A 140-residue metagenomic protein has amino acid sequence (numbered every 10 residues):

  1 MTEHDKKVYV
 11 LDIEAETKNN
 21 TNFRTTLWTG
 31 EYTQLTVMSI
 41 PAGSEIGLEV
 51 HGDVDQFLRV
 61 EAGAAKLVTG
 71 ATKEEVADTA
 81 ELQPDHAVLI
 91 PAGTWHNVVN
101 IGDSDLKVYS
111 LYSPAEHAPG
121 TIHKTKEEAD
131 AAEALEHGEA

Functional and structural regions predicted by a protein language model:
M1-Q34, G47, A80-Q83, K124-A140: A short, N-terminal "cap"/entry segment at the start of jelly-roll beta-barrel domains of the cupin/DSBH fold
T21, V37-G52: Conserved short histidine dyad/triad with adjacent acidic residue
T33, A42, D53, T94-W95 (+1 more regions): A generic "binding-loop/recognition-motif" signal
V37, L67-T69, V108: Short hydrophobic/aromatic-rich beta-strand segments that constitute the beta-sheet cores of beta-sandwich/beta-barrel
I46-L48, L67-V68, I90, H96-G102: Short beta-strand His + acidic residue motifs that chelate non-heme Fe in jelly-roll/DSBH and cupin folds
D53-A71: Glycine- and acidic-residue-biased ligand/ion/polar-headgroup-sensing regions
F57, D103-G120: A short hydrophobic beta-strand segment most commonly corresponding to one strand of the jelly-roll/cupin
T72-P91: Short acidic-glycine-tyrosine-enriched beta hairpin
